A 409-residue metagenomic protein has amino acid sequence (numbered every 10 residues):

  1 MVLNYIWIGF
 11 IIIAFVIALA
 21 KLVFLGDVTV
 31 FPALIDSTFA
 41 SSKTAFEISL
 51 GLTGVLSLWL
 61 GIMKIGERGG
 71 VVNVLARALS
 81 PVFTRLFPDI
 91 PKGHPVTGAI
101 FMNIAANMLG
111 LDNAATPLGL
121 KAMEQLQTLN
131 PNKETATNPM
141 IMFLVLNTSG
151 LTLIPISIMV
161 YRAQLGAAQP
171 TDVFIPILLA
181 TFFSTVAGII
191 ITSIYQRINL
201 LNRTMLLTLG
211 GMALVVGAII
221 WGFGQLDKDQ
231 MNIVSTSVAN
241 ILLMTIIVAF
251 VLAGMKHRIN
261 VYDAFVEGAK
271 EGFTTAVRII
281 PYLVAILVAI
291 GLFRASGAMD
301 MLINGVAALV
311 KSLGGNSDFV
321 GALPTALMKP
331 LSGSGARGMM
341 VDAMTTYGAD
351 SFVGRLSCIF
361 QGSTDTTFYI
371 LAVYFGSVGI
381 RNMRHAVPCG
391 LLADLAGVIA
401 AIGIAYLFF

Functional and structural regions predicted by a protein language model:
M1-G54, A163-F293, K311-S312, H385-F409: Signature of multi-pass transmembrane helix bundles
V2, P91, G98-I100, T135-M140 (+4 more regions): Generic hydrophobic alpha-helical membrane-segment signal
I12, W59, R68, M108 (+7 more regions): Short glycine/serine/threonine-biased micro-segments
V30-T128, H257-T346: Membrane-embedded alpha-helical segments and adjacent helix-loop junctions characteristic of multi-pass solute
D36-F39, F46, P95-T97, N132-M140 (+2 more regions): Hydrophobic alpha-helical segments, principally membrane-spanning helices and signal/leader peptides
F101, A105, M140, M231-V234 (+2 more regions): Generic signal for short, ordered secondary-structure residues within or immediately flanking folded domains
A114-A115, A122-Y161, A167-R197, L323-F409: C-terminal transmembrane helix pair
